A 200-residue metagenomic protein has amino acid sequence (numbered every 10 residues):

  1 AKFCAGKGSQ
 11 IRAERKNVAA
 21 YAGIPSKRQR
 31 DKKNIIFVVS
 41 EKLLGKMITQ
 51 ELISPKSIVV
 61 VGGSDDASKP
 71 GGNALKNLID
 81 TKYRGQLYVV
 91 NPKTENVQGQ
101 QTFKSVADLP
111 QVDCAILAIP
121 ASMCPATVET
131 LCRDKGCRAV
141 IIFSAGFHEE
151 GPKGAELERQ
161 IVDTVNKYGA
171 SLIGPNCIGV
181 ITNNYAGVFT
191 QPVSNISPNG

Functional and structural regions predicted by a protein language model:
A1, K27-R28: Short polybasic linear motifs
A5, I36-V39: Generic detector of N-terminal low-structure segments
G8-R12: Cationic, amphipathic, low-complexity segments that mediate targeting or membrane/lipid association
D31-N34: Intrinsic-disorder-associated, low-complexity terminal segments enriched in Asp/Asn/His/Tyr and depleted of Lys/Arg
L43-G200: Catalytic-core regions of core metabolic enzymes, especially those transforming organic acids/acyl-group intermediates
